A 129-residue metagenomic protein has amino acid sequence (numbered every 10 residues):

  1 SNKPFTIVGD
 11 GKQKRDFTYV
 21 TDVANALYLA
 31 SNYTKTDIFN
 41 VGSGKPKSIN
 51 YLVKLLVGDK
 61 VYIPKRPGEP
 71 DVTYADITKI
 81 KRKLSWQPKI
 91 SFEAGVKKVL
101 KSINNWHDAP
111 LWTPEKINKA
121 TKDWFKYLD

Functional and structural regions predicted by a protein language model:
S1-F5, A30-Y33, L55, D59 (+3 more regions): Phosphate/oxyanion-binding loops and surfaces in catalytic or ligand/nucleic-acid-binding neighborhoods
S1-F5, F17-F39: Alpha-helical substrate-binding/gating segment
K3, G9-V20, K45, P67 (+1 more regions): Glycine-rich "substrate-gating" loop/helix at the edge of Rossmann-like oxidoreductase active sites
D10, I38-F39, K47-V53, G58-T78 (+2 more regions): C-terminal "lid/loop" region of Rossmann-like NAD(P)-dependent oxidoreductases
D16-V23, S48, S91-F92: An acidic site on a long C-lobe helix of protein kinase domains
V23, L27, V41, L52 (+2 more regions): Non-catalytic, hydrophobic alpha-helical segments
F92-D129: Amphipathic terminal alpha-helices
